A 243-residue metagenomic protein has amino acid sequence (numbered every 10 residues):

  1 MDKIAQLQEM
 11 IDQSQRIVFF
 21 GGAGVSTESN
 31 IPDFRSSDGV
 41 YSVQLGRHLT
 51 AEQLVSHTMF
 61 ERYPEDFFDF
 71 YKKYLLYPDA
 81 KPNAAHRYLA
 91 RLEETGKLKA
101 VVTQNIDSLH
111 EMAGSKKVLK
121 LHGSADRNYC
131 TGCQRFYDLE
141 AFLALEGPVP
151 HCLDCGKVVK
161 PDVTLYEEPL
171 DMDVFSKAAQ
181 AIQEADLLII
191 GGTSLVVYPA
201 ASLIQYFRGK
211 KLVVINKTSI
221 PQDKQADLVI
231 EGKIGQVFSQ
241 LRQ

Functional and structural regions predicted by a protein language model:
M1-Q243: Conserved catalytic core of sirtuin-type NAD+-dependent deacylases
